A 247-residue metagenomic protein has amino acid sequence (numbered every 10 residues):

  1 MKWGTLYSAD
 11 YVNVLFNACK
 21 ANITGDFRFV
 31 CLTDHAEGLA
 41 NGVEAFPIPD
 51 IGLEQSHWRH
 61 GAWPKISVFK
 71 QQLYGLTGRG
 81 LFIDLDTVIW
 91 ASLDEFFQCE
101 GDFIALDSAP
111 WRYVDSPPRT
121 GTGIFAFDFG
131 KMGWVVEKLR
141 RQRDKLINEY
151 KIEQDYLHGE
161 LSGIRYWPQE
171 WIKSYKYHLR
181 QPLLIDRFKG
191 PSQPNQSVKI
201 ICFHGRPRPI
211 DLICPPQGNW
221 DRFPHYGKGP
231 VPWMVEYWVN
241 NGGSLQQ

Functional and structural regions predicted by a protein language model:
M1-Q55, L73-L76, F129, W238-Q247: N-terminal anchoring/stem segment of glycosyltransferases
T5-V12, Y113-V114, P209-L212: Short N-terminal binding/cap micro-motifs at the start of the first secondary-structure element
G25, N41, K65, I83 (+3 more regions): Residues that flank catalytic or metal-binding motifs in active/ligand-binding sites
F29, F69, D86, F125 (+2 more regions): A residue-level signal for conserved active-site and pocket-lining positions in enzyme catalytic cores
V30-G38, I89-L93, W171, R206-P207: Short, polar loop motifs at secondary-structure junctions
E37, E44-P47, I51, P64-R119 (+1 more regions): GT-A fold catalytic core of metal-dependent nucleotide-sugar glycosyltransferases, centered on the diacidic
E54-G61, R187: An acidic/histidine-cluster motif and surrounding catalytic segment that typifies divalent-metal-assisted enzyme active
D128-Q247: Catalytic core and acceptor-binding pocket of nucleotide-sugar-dependent glycosyltransferases
